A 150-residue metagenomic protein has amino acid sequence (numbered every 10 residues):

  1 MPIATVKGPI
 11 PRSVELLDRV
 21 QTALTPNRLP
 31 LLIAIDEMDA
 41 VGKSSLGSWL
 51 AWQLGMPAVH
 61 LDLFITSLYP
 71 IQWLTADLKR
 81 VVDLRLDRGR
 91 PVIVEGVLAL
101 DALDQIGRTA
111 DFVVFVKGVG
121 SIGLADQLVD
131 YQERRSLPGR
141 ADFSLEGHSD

Functional and structural regions predicted by a protein language model:
P2-N27: N-terminal pre-Walker A segment at the start of P-loop NTPase domains
I35: Hydrophobic anchor at the beta1->P-loop junction of P-loop NTPases
M38: P-loop (Walker A) phosphate-binding loop of NTP-binding proteins
G42: Conserved glycine(s) of the Walker
L46: Hydrophobic positions on the alpha1 helix immediately C-terminal to the Walker A/P-loop
W49: Active-site signature of alpha/beta-hydrolase-fold catalytic machinery across serine- and Asp/Cys-nucleophile hydrolases
M56-A110: Conserved nucleotide-sensing/catalytic segment adjacent to the nucleotide-binding pocket in NTP-handling enzymes
I93-D150: Replace "adjacent to P-loop NTPase cores in ATP/GTP-dependent enzymes" with "adjacent to NTP-binding cores
